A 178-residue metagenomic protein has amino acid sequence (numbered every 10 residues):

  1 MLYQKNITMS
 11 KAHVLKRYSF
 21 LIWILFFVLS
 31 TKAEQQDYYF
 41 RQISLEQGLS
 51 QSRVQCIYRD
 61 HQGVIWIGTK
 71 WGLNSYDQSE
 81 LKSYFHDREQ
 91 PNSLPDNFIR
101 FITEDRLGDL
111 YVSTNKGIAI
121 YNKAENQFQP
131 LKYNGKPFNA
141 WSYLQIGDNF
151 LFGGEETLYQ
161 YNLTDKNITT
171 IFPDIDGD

Functional and structural regions predicted by a protein language model:
M1-D178: Carboxylate-rich, polar loop motifs that coordinate divalent cations or form catalytic acidic clusters
